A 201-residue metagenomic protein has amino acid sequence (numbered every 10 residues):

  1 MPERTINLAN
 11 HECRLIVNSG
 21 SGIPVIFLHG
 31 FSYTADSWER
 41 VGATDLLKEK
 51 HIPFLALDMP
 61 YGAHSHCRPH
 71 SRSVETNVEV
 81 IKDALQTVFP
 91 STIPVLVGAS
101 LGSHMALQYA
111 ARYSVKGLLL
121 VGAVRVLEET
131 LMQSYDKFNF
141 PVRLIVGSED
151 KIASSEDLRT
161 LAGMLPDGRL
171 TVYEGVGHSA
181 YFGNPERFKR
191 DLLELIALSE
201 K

Functional and structural regions predicted by a protein language model:
S21-G22, G30-T34: Active-site glycine-rich loops that stabilize anionic/oxyanionic intermediates across multiple enzyme folds
S32-T44: The serine-hydrolase catalytic nucleophile loop
K48-H66: Conserved alpha/beta-hydrolase
T76-T92: Conserved acidic catalytic loop of the alpha/beta-hydrolase fold
V97-A106: Gly/Ala-rich beta-loop-alpha elbow adjacent to hydrolase catalytic centers
F138, L144-V146: Short beta-strand/loop motif that positions the catalytic acidic residue of the alpha/beta-hydrolase fold
E149-A153: Acidic catalytic loop of the alpha/beta-hydrolase fold
V176-P185: Catalytic histidine-centered segment of alpha/beta-hydrolase-like enzymes
